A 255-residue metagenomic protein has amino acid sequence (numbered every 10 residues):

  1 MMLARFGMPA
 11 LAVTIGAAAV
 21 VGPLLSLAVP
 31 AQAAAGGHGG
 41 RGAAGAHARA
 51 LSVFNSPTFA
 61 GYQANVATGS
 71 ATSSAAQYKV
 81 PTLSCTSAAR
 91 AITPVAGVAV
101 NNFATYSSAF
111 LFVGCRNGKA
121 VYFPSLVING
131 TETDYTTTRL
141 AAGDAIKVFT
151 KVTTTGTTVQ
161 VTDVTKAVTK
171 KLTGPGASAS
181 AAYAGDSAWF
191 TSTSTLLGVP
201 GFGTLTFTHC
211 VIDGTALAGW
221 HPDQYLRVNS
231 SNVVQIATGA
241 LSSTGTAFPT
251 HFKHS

Functional and structural regions predicted by a protein language model:
M1-A34: Secretory targeting and sorting signals
Q32-S255: Exposed, interaction-prone regions of secreted/extracellular proteins
